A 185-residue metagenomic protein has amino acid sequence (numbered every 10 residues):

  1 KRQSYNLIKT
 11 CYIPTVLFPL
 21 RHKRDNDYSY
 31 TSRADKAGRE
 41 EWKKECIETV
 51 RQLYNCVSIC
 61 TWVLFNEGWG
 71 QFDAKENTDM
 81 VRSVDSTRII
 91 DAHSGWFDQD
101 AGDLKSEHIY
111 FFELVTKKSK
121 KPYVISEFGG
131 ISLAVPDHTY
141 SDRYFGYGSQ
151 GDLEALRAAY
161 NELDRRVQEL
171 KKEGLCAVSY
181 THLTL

Functional and structural regions predicted by a protein language model:
K1-L183: Substrate-binding/catalytic cleft of secreted carbohydrate-active enzymes, primarily glycoside hydrolases
